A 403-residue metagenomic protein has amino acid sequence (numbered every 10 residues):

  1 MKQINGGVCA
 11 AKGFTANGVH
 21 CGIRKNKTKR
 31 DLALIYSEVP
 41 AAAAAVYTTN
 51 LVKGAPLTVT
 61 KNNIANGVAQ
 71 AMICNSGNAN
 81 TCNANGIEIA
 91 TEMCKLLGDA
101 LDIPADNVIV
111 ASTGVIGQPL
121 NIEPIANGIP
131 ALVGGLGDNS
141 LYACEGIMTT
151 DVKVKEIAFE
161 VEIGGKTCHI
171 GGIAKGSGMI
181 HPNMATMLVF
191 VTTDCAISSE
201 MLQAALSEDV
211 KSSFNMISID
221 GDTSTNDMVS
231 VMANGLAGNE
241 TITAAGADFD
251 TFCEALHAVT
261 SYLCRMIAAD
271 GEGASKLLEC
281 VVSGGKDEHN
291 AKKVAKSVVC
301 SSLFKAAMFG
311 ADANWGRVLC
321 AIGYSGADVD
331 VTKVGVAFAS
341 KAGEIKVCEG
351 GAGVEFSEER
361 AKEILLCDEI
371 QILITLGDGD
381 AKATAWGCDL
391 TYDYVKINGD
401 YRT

Functional and structural regions predicted by a protein language model:
M1-E88, E92, G98-T403: A structural signal for small-residue-enriched, beta-sheet-centric alpha/beta enzyme cores and oligomeric scaffold folds
